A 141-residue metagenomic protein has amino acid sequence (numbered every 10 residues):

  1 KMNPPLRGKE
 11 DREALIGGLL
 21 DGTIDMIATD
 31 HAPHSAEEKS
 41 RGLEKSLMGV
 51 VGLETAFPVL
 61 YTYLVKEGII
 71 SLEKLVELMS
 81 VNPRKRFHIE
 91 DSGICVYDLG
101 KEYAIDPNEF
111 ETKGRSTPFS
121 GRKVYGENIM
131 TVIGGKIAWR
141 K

Functional and structural regions predicted by a protein language model:
K1-E10, L47-G52, P118-V124: A short acidic, glycine-rich active-site loop that binds or catalyzes chemistry on phosphate/adenosine moieties
K1-I27: Histidine/acidic residue-rich metal-binding segments in metalloenzymes
M2-R7, Y61-E67, I129: Short, well-ordered beta-strand elements within core beta-sheets of diverse protein domains
G8, S35, A104-D106: Alpha-helix initiation/capping motif
G18-A28, A32-L99: His/Asp/Glu-enriched, well-ordered alpha-helical/loop segment that forms or immediately abuts the divalent-metal
G42-K45, S92-K141: C-terminal cap of metal-dependent C-N hydrolases
